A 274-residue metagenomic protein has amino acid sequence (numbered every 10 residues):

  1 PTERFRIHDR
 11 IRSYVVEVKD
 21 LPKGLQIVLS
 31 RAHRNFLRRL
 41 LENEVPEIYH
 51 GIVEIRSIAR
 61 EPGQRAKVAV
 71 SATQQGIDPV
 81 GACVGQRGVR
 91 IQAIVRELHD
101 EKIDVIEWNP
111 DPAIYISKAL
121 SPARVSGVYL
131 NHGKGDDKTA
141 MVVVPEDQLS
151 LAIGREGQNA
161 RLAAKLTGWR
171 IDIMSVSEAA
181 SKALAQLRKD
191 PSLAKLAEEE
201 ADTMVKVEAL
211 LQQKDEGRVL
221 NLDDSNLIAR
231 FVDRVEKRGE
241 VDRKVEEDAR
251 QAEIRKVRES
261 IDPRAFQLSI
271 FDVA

Functional and structural regions predicted by a protein language model:
P1-A274: RNA-contacting regions in translation and RNA-metabolism proteins, encompassing KH/S1 modules where present
